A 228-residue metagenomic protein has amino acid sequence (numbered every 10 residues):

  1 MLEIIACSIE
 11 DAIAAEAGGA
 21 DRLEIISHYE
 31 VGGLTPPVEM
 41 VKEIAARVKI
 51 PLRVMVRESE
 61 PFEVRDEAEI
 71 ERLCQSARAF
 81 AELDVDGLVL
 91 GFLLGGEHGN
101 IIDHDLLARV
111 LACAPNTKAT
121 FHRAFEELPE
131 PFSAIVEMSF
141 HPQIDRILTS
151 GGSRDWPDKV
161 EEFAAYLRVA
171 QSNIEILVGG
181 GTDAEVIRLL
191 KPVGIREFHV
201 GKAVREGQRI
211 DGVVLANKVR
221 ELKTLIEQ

Functional and structural regions predicted by a protein language model:
L2-A6, L23-I25, L52-V56, L88-L90 (+4 more regions): Hydrophobic faces of well-ordered beta-strands that scaffold small-molecule active sites in alpha/beta enzyme cores
C7-A17, V64-A79, E126-P142, Y166-S172 (+2 more regions): Catalytic cores of alpha/beta
I9-D11, R22, S27, L34-T35 (+1 more regions): Active-site beta->alpha loop and helix N-cap motifs at the rims of alpha/beta catalytic domains
A14-D21, V219: A short, Lys/Arg-enriched amphipathic alpha-helix followed by its capping loop at the start of a domain
G18-L23, V48-P51, L83-G87, C113-N116 (+3 more regions): Glycine-enriched alpha-helix->loop->beta-strand junction motifs that scaffold or abut catalytic
E24-I26, E30-P37, V136, H141 (+1 more regions): N-terminal-biased segments
Y29-V48, A68, L93-A114, L128-A134 (+3 more regions): Active-site-adjacent beta->alpha loops and helix N-cap segments on the catalytic face of soluble alpha/beta enzymes
R57-E60, D84, L167-Q228: C-terminal alpha-helical cap/extension of soluble enzyme domains
